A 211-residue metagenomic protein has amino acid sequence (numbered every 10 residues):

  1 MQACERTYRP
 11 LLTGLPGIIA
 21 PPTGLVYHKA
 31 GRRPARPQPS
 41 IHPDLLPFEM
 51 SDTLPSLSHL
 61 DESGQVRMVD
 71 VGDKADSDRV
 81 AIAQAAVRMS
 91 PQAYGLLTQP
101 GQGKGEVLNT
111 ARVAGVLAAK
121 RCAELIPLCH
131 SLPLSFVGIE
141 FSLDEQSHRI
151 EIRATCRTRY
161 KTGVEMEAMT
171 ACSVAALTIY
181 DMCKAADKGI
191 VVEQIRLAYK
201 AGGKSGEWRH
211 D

Functional and structural regions predicted by a protein language model:
Y8, L25-V26, R33, P133: Short linear/disordered segments characteristic of secreted peptide precursors and small low-complexity proteins
L11-L15, L25, L45-L46: Leucine-biased recognition of intrinsically disordered, low-complexity hydrophobic segments
T13-G14, P21, R36: Compositionally biased, low-complexity intrinsically disordered regions
I19, Y27-A30, P39: Short terminal hydrophobic/aromatic SLiMs and anchors at protein ends
Q38-E49: Short, Lys/Arg-enriched N-terminal segments with co-localized hydrophobic residues within the first ~10-30 amino acids
F48-L108, V113-H130, F136-D211: C-terminal binding/interaction regions
